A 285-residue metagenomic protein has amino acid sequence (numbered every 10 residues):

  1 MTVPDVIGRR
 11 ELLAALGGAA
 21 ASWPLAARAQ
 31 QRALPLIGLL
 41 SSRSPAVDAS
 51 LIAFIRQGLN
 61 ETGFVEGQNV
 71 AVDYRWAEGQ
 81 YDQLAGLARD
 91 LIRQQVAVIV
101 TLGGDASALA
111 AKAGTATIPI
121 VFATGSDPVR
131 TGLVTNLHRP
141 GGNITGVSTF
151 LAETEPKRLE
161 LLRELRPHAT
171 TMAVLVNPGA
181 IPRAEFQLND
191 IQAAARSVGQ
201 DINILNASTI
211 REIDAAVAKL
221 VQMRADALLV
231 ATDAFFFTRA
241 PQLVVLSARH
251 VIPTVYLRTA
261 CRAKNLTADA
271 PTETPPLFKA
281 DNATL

Functional and structural regions predicted by a protein language model:
M1-L285: Short hydrophobic alpha-helices and adjacent helix-cap/hinge residues
